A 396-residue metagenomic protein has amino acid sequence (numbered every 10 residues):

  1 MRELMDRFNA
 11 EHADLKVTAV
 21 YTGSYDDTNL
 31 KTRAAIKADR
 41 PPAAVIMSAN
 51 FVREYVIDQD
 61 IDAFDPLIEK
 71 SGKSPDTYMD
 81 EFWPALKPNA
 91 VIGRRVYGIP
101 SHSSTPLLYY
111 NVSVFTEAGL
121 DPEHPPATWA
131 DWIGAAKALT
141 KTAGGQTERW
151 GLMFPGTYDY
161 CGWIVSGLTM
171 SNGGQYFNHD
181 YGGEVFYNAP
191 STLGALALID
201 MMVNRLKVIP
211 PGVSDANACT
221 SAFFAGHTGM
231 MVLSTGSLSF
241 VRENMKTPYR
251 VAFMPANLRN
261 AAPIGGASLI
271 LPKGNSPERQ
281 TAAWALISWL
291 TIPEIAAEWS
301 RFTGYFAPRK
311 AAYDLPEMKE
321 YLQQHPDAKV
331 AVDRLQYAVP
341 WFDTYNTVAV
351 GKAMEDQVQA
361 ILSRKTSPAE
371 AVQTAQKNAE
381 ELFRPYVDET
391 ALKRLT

Functional and structural regions predicted by a protein language model:
M1-K16, M354, V372: Short, polar/charged alpha-helical segment
R7-F82, E117-G119, H124, T220-A222 (+2 more regions): Extracytoplasmic "Venus flytrap"/periplasmic binding protein-like
A10, R94, A118, L193 (+7 more regions): Extracytoplasmic/periplasmic substrate-recognition and gating elements
A49-L107, C161-I164, R250-A252, E317-E320 (+2 more regions): Hinge/lid segment of periplasmic solute-binding proteins
D65-F82, P125-A127, A143-G145, W150-G156 (+6 more regions): Short, solvent-exposed loop/beta-turn-alpha elements that line the ligand-binding surface or hinge of extracytoplasmic
E81, Y249-A252, R301-D356, A360 (+1 more regions): Long, aromatic- and glycine/proline-rich binding clefts that accommodate carbohydrate-like moieties
I92-S101, P106, T116, A130-E184 (+1 more regions): Extracytoplasmic/periplasmic solute-binding protein
I133-A138, D180-V213: Glycine-centered hinge/linker elements that transmit conformational signals in sensory and ligand-binding systems
